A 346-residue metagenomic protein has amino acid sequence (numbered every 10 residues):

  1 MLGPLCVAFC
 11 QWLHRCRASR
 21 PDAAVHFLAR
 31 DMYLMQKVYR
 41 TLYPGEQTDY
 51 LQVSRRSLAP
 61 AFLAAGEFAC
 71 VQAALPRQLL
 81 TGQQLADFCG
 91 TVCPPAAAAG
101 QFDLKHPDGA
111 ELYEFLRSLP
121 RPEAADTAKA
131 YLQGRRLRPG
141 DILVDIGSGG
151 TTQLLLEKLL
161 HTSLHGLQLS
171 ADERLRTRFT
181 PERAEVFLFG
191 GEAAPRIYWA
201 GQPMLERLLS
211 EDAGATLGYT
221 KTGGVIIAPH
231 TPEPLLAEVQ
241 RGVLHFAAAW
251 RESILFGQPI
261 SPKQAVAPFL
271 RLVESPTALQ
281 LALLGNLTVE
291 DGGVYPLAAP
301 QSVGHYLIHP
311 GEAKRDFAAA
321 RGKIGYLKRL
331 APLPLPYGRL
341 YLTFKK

Functional and structural regions predicted by a protein language model:
M1-K346: Long, low-complexity, Lys/Arg-enriched
